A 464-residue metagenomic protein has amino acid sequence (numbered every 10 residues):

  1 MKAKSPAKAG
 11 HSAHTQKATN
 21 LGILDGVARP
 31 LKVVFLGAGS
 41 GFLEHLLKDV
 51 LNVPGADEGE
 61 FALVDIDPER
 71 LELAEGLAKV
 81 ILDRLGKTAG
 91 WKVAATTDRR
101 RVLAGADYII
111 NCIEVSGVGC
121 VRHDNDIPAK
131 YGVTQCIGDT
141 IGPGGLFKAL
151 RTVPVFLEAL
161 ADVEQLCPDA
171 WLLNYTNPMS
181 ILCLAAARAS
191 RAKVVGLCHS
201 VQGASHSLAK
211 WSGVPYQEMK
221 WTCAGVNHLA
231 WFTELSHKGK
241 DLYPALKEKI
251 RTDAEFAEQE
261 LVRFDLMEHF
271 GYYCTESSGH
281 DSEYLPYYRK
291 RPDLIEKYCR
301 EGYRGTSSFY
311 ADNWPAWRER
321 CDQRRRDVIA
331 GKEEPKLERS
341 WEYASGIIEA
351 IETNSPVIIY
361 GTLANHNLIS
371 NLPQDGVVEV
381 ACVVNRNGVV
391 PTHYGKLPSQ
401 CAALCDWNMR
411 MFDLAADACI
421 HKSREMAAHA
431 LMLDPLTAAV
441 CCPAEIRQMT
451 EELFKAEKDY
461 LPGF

Functional and structural regions predicted by a protein language model:
G10-A13: Short, low-complexity intrinsically disordered segments enriched in A/P/G/S/L with frequent Arg, especially at protein
P30-F61: N-terminal Rossmann-like dinucleotide-binding module
N52-T88: Glycine-rich phosphate-binding loop and adjoining beta1-alpha1-beta2 segment of Rossmann-like nucleotide-binding folds
K92-L103: Short acidic low-complexity segments
A106: An anion/phosphate-binding loop that grips the pyrophosphate of nucleotide cofactors and donors
G119-R188: Rossmann-fold NAD(P)-binding glycine/threonine-rich loop
E158-A230, S236: Internal, well-ordered domain-core segments that constitute the primary functional module of diverse proteins
W211-F464: Long, compositionally biased stretches enriched for glycine and/or charged residues
